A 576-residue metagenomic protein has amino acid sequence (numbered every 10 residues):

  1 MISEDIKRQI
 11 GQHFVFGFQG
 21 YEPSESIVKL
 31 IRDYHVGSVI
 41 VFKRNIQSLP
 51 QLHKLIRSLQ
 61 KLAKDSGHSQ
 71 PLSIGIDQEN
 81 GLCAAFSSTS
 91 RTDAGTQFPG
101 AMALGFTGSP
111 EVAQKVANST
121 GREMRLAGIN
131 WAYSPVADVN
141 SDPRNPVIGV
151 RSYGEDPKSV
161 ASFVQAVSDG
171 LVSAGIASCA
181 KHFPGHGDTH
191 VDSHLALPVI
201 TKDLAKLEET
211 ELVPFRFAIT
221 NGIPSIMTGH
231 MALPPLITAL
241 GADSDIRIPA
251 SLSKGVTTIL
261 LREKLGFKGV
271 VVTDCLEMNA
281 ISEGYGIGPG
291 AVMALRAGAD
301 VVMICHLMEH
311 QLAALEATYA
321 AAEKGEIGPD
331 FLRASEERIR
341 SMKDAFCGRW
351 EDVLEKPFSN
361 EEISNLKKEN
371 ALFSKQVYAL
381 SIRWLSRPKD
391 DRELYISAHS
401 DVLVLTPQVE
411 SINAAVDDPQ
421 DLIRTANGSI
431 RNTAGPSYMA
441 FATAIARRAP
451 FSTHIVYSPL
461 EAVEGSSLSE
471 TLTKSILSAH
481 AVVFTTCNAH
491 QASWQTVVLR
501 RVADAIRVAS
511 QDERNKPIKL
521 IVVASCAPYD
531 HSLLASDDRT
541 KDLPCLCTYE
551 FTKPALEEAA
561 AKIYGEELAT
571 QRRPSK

Functional and structural regions predicted by a protein language model:
M1-D33, K254, G284-K576: Preference for extracellular/luminal or secreted protein segments
E4-I6, G17-Q19, P23-S26, R44-H68 (+3 more regions): Second-shell residues forming the walls of enzyme active-site clefts
G11-F18, G37-V41, L72-Q78, W131-P135 (+6 more regions): Hydrophobic faces of well-ordered beta-strands that scaffold small-molecule active sites in alpha/beta enzyme cores
K29-F42, K115-W131: Catalytic domains of carbohydrate-active enzymes, especially glycoside hydrolases
L72-A85, S90-T92, A334, R514: Glycine-rich nucleotide/cofactor/substrate-binding loop typically near the N-terminus or early in the first domain
R91-G108, S152-G154: A charged helix-plus-loop insertion that forms the helical arch/lid used to bind and gate nucleic-acid substrates
G108-I129, E211, G290-R296: Alpha-helical scaffold segments that flank or form the walls of functional sites
A137-I148: Short, conserved phosphate-binding/catalytic loop or strand-edge motifs used in phosphoryl-/nucleotidyl-transfer
